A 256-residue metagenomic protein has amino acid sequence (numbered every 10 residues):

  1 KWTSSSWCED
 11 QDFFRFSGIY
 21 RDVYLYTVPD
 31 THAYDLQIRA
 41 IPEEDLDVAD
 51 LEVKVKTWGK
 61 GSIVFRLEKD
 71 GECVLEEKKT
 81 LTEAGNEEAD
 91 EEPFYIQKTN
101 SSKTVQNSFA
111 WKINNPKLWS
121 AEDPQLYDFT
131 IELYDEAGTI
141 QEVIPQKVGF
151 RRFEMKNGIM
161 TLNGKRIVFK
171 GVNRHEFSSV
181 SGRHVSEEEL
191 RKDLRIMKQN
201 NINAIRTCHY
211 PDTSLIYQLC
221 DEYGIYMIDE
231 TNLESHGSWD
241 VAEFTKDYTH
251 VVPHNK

Functional and structural regions predicted by a protein language model:
K1-L219, Y223-M227, K256: Secreted/periplasmic carbohydrate-active enzymes, especially glycoside hydrolases
K170-H175, D229-K256: Aromatic- and acidic-residue-enriched carbohydrate-binding clefts of CAZyme catalytic domains
